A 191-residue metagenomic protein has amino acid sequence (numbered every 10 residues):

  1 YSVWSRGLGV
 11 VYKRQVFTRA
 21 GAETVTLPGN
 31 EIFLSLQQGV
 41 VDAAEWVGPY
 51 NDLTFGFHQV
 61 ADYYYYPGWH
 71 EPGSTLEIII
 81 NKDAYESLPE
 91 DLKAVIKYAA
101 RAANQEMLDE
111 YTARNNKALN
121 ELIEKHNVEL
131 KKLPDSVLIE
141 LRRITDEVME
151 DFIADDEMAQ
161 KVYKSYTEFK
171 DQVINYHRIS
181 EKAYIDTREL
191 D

Functional and structural regions predicted by a protein language model:
Y1-S2: Short, well-ordered junction/capping motifs at the entry into regular secondary structure
R6-D191: N-terminal secretory/targeting leader peptides
